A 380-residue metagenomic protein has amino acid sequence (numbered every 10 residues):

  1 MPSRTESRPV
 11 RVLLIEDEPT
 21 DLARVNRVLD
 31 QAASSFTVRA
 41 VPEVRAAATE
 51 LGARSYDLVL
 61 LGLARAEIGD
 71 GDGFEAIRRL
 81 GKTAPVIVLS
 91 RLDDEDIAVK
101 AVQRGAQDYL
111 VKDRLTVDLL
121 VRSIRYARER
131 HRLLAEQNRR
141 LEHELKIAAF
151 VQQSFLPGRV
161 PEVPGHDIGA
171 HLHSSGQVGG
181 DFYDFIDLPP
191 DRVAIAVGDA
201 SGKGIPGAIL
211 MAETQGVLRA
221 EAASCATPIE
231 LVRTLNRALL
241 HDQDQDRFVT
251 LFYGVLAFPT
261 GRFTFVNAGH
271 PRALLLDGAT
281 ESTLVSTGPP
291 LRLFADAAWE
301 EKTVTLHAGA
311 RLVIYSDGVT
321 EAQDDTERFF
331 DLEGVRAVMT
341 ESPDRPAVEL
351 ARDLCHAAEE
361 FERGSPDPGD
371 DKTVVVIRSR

Functional and structural regions predicted by a protein language model:
S7-D21, V25-L29, A40-V41, A47 (+1 more regions): Conserved acidic segment of CheY-like receiver
A33, G52-R54, A76-T83, R104: Conserved phosphotransfer cores of two-component systems
V44-A47, D57-L80, D93-E95: Conserved phosphotransfer microenvironments
G71-D72, L92-L110, R114: Alpha4 helix (beta4-alpha4-beta5 surface) of REC/receiver domains from two-component response regulators
L119-H131, V217: Receiver (REC) domain switch/output surface
Y126-L141, L332: Interdomain signal-transducing alpha-helical coiled-coil linkers
A135-V313, P366-R380: … and, occasionally, acidic/histidine-rich disordered N-termini of signaling adaptors
F252, T305-I314, V319-R380: C-terminal catalytic subdomain
